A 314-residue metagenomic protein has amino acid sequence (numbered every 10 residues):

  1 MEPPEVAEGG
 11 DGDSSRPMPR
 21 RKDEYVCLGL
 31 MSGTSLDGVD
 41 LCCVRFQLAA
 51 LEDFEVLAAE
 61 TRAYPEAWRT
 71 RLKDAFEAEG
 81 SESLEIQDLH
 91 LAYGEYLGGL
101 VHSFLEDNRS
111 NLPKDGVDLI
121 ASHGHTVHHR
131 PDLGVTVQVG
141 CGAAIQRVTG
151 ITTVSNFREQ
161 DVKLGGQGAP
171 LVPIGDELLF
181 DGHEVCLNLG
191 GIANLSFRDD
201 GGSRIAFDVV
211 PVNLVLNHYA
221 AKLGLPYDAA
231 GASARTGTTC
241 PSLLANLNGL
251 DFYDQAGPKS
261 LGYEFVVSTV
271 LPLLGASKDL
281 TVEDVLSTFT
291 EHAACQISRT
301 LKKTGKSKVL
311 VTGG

Functional and structural regions predicted by a protein language model:
M1-D23: Eukaryotic N-terminal low-complexity, Ser/Thr- and Lys/Arg-rich leader segments that predominantly function as
D23-V26, P131-T136, A143, R147 (+1 more regions): Phosphate-binding/catalytic loop of phosphoryl-transfer enzymes
E24, G38-Y64, G202-S298, K306: Conserved ATP-utilizing enzyme core subdomain
R62-D74: N-terminal glycine-rich anion-binding loops that anchor highly charged ligand groups
A75-L89, P226-G231, D279-L280: Short glycine/proline- and acidic residue-enriched helix-loop micro-motifs that form flexible lids or anion-recognition
E79-G142: Short beta-strand-loop/turn "lid" adjacent to the catalytic site in phosphate-handling enzymes
E106, N111-K114, V285, I297-G305: Non-transmembrane, aqueous-exposed alpha-helical and coiled segments at domain scale
V127, K306-G314: Glycine-rich phosphate-binding loops at beta-strand->alpha-helix junctions
